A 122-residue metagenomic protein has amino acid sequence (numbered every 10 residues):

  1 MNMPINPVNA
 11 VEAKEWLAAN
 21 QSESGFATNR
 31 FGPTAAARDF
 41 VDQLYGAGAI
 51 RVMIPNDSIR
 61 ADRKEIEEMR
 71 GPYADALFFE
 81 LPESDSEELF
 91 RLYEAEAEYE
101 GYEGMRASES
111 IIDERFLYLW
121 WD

Functional and structural regions predicted by a protein language model:
M1-A95: Long, contiguous N-terminal structural blocks used for assembly/anchoring
E94-D122: Acidic, proline/glycine-rich low-complexity IDRs
